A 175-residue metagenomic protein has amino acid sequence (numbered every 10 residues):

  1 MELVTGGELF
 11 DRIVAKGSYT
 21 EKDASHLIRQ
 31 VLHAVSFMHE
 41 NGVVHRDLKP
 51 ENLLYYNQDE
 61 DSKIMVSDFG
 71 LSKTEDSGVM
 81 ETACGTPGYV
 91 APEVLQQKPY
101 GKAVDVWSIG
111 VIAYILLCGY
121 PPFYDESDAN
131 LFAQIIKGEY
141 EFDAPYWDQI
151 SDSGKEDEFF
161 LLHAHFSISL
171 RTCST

Functional and structural regions predicted by a protein language model:
E2-E8, R12: Conserved short submotifs of the Hanks-type protein kinase catalytic core that shape the nucleotide-binding pocket
L27-I28: Activation segment signature within eukaryotic-like protein kinase domains
H39-Y56: Catalytic-loop of the protein kinase fold
E81-E93: Conserved activation segment of eukaryotic-like protein kinases, specifically the C-terminal portion of the activation
D105: Conserved catalytic-loop aspartate of Hanks-type protein kinases
C118-P121: Structural helix C-cap motif within protein kinase domains
